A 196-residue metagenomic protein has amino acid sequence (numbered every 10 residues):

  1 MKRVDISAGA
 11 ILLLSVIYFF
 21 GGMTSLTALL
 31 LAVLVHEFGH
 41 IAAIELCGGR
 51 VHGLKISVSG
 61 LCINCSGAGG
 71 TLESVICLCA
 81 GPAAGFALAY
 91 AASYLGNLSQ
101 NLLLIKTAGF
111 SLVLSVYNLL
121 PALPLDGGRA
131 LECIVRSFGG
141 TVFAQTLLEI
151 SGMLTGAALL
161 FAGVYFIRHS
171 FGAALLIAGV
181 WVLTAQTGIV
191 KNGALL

Functional and structural regions predicted by a protein language model:
M1-L196: Hydrophobic transmembrane alpha-helices and their immediate loop junctions in multi-pass integral membrane proteins
